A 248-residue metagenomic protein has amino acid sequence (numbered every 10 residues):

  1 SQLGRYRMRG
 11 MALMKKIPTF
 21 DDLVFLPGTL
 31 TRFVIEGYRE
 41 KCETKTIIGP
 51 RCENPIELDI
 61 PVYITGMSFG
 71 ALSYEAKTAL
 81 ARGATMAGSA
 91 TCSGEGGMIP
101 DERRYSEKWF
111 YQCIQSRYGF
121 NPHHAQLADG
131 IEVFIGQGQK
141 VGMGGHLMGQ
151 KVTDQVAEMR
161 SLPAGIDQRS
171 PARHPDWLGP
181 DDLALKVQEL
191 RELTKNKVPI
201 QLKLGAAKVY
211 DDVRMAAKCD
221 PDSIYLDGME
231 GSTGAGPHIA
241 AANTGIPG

Functional and structural regions predicted by a protein language model:
S1-V62, G66, A71-T85, S89-A90 (+4 more regions): Conserved, well-structured core domains of diverse proteins
M67-F69, G96, I114-S116, G136-G138 (+2 more regions): Active-site beta-loop-alpha junctions enriched in small/polar residues
A71, G138-V141, L162-S170, E230-I239: Conserved radical SAM core fold
Y74, T78, A87, D154-K197: Internal alpha/beta core interface subdomains
T91-G94, Y111, V133, L202 (+1 more regions): General beta-strand structural signal in soluble alpha/beta enzymes
K108-F110, L147-V156, T233-G248: C-terminal helical cap(s) of enzyme catalytic domains, especially alpha/beta-barrels
H124-M148, Y210-D227: Carboxylate/His-rich catalytic cores and anion/metal-binding grooves
H174-G248: Glycine-rich phosphate/ribose-binding loops and adjacent secondary-structure elements that form binding surfaces
